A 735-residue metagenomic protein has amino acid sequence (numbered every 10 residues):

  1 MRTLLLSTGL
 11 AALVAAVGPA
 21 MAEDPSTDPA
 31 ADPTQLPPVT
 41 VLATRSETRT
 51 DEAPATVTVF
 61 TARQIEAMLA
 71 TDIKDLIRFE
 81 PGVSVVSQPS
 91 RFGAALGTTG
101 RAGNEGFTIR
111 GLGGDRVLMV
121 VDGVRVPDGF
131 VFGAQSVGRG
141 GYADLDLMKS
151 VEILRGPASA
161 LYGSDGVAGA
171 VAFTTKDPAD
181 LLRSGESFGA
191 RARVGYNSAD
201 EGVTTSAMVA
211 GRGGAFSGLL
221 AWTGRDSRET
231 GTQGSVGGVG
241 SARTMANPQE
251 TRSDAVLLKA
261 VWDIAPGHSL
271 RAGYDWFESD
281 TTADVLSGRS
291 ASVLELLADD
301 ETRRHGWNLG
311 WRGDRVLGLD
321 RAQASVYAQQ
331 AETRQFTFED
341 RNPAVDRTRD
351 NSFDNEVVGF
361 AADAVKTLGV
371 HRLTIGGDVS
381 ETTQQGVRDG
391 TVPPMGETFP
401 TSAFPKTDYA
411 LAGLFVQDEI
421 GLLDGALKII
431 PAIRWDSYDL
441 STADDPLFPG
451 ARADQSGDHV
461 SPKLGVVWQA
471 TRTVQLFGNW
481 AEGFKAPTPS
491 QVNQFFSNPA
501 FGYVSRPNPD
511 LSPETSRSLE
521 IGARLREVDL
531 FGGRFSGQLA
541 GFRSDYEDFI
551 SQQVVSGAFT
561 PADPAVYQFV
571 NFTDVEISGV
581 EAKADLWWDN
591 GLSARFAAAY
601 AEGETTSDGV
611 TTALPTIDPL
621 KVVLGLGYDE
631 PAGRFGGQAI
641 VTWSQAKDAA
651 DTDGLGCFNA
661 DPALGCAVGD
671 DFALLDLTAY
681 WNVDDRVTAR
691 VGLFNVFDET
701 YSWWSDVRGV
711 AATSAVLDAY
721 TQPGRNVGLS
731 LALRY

Functional and structural regions predicted by a protein language model:
P25, L422-L423, L427-I429, D436 (+3 more regions): Gram-negative outer-membrane beta-barrel transporters
K74, R78-R125: Extracytoplasmic beta-strand/coil segments of soluble accessory domains associated with Gram-negative outer-membrane
F107-T108, R125-R155: Short acidic/polar hinge/loop motifs at secondary-structure boundaries that mediate gating or recognition
G141-R191, R734: A beta-strand signature from Gram-negative outer-membrane beta-barrel systems, especially the internal plug domain
S198-S227, G237-T281, R303-G313, G421 (+2 more regions): Transmembrane beta-barrel wall of Gram-negative outer-membrane proteins
R228, L319-E339, F477-A481, D510-V570 (+1 more regions): Membrane-embedded beta-barrel scaffold of Gram-negative outer-membrane proteins
M245-Q249, A283-S287, L294-A298, Q335-T337 (+10 more regions): Outer-membrane beta-barrel domain signature, especially the mid-to-C-terminal portions of large Gram-negative OMP
N247-Q249, G267-A322, Q330-N355, G390 (+3 more regions): Flexible loop and strand-edge segments within Gram-negative outer membrane beta-barrel domains
